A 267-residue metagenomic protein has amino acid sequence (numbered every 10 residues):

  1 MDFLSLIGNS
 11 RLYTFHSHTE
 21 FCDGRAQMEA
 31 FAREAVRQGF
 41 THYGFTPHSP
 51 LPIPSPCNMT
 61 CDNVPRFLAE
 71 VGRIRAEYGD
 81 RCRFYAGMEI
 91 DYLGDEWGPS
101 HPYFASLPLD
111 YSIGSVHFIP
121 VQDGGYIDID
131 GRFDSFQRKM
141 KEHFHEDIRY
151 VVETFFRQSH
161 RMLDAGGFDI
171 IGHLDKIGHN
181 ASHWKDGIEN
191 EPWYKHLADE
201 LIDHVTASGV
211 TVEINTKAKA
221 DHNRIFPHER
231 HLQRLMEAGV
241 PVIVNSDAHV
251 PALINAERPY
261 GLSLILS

Functional and structural regions predicted by a protein language model:
M1-G94, P99, F104, D110 (+6 more regions): An N-terminally biased module of ancient metal coordination in phosphate/nucleic-acid-related enzymes
D2, V64-A207: Extended substrate/RNA-proximal surfaces in nucleic-acid metabolism proteins
S10-L12, D169, G209: Structural motif
A30, R157, E200, R230 (+1 more regions): Short Gly/charged-rich anion-binding patches and loops
Y43-F45, S112, I171, V212: Hydrophobic residues within beta-strands of alpha/beta enzymes
S159-R161, K217-K219, Y260: A general structural signal for short secondary-structure boundary/capping elements
P192-A256, L264-L266: Active-site-adjacent C-terminal substructures of enzyme catalytic domains
